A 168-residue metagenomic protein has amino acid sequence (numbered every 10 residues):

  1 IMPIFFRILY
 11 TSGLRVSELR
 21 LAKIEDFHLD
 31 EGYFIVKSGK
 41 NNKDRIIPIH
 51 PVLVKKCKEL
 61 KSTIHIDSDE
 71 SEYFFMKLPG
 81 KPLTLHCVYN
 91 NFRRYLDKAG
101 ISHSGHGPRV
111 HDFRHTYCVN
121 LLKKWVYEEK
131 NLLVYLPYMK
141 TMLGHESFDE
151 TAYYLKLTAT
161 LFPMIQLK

Functional and structural regions predicted by a protein language model:
I1-K168: Conserved catalytic core of the tyrosine transesterase superfamily
